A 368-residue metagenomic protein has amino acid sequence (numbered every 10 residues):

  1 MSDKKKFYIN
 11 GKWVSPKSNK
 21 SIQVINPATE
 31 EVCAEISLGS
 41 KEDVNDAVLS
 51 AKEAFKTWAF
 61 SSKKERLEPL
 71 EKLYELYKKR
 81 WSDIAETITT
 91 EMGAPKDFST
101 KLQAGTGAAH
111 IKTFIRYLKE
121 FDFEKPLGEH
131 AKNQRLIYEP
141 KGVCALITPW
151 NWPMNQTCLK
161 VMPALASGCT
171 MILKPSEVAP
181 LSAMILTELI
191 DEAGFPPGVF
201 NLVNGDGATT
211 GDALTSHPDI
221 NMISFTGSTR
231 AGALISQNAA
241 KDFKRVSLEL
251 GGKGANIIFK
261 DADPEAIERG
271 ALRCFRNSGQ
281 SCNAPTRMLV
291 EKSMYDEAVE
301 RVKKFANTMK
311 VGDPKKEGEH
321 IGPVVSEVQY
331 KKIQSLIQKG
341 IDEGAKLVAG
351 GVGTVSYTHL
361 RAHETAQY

Functional and structural regions predicted by a protein language model:
M1-K132, V325: N-terminal Rossmann-like NAD(P)+-binding subdomain of aldehyde/semialdehyde dehydrogenases
E30, R66, I88, G168 (+6 more regions): Residue-level signal for inorganic ion chemistry
K72-L76, R80-D83, I185, L189-F195 (+5 more regions): Generic non-transmembrane alpha-helical segments
F123-A266: Rossmann-like NAD(P) dinucleotide-binding subdomain of oxidoreductase/dehydrogenase enzymes
M222, R230-R361: ALDH superfamily catalytic-core signature
R361-Y368: A short, hydrophobic C-terminal helix/tail in secreted or cell-surface proteins
